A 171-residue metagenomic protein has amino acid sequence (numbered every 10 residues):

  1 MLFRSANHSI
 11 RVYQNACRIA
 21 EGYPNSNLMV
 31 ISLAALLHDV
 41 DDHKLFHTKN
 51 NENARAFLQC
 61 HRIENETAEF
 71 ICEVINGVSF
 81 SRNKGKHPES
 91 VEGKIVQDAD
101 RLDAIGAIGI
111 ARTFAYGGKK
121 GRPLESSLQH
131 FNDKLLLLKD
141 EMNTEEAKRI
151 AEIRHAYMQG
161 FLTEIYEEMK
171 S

Functional and structural regions predicted by a protein language model:
M1-P24, L37, N83-S171: Divalent metal-dependent phosphate-bond-processing catalytic cores, especially two-metal-ion Mg2+/Mn2+ enzymes that act
V12, K49-C60: An active-site-proximal "capping" alpha-helix that borders the catalytic cofactor pocket
N27-F46, A54, I71-S81: His-Asp-centered metal-binding catalytic motifs of divalent-metal-dependent phosphohydrolases/nucleases
H47-N51, A107-I108: Conserved strand-to-helix beginnings and helix N-cap segments that scaffold or border functional pockets
R55-Q59, S79, P88: Short acidic (Asp/Glu) patches
E64, A68-I71: Membrane-interface starts of transmembrane alpha-helices
